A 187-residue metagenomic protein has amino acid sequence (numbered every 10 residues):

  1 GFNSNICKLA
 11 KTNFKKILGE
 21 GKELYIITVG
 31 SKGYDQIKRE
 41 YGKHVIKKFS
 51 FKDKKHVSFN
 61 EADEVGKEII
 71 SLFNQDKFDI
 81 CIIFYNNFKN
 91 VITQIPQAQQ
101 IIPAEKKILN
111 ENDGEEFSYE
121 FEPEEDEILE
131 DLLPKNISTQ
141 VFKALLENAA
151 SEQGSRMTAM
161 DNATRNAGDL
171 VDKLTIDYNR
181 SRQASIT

Functional and structural regions predicted by a protein language model:
G1-T187: C-terminal beta-strand-loop-alpha-helix "lid" module of Rossmann-like NAD(P)-dependent dehydrogenases
